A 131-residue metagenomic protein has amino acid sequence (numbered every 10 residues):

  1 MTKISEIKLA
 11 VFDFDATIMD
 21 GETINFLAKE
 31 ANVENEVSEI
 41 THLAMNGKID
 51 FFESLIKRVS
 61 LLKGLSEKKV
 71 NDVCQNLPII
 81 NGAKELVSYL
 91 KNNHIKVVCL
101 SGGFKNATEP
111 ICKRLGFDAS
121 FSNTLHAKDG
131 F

Functional and structural regions predicted by a protein language model:
T2-D129: Alpha-helical substrate-recognition element adjacent to the catalytic core
